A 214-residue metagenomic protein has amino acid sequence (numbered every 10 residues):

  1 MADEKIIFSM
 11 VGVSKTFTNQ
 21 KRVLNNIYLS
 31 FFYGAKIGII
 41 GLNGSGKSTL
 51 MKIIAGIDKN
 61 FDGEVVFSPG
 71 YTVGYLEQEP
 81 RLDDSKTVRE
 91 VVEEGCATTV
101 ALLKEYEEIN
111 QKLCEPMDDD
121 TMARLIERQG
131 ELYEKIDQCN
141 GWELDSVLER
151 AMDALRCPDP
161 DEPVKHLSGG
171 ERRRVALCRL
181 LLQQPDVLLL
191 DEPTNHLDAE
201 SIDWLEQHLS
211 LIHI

Functional and structural regions predicted by a protein language model:
M1-I212: ABC ATP-binding cassette signature C-motif
